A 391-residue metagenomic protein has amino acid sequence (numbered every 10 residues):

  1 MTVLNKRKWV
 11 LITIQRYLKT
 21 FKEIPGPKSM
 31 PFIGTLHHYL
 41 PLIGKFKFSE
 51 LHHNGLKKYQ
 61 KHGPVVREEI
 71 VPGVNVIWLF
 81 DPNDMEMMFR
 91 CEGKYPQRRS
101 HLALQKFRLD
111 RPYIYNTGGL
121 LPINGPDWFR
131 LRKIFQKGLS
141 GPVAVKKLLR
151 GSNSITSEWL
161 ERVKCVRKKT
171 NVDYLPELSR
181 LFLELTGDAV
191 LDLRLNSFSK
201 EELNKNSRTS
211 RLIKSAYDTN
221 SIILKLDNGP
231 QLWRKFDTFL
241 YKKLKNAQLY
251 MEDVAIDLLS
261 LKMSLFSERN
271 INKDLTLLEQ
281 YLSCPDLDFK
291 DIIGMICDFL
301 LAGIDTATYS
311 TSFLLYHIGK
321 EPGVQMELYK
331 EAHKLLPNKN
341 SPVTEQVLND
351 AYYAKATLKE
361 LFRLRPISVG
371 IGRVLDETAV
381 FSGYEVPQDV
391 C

Functional and structural regions predicted by a protein language model:
T2-Y113, P126-R130, N153-R162, A247 (+3 more regions): N-terminal membrane-proximal hinge/A-helix region immediately C-terminal to the signal-anchor transmembrane segment
K22-I24, S140-K147, N246, S267-R269 (+1 more regions): Conserved, non-catalytic sequence blocks in retroelement Pol enzymes and Pol-derived host proteins
G34, L40-I43, E50, K61 (+13 more regions): A structure-centric feature marking long, well-folded core domains of fungal metabolic enzymes and membrane transporters
K58, E68, F135, T186 (+8 more regions): Structural signal for hydrophobic/aromatic residues that build the beta-strand cores of folded beta-sheet domains
V71-M85, Y250-L265, K334-C391: Cytochrome P450 C-terminal heme-thiolate binding region
C91-E92, E201, T219, E331: Residue-level signal for well-ordered alpha-helical positions
Q97-L109, K146-T311: Cytochrome P450 heme-thiolate monooxygenase catalytic core
T306-E331: Cytochrome P450 catalytic-core helices
